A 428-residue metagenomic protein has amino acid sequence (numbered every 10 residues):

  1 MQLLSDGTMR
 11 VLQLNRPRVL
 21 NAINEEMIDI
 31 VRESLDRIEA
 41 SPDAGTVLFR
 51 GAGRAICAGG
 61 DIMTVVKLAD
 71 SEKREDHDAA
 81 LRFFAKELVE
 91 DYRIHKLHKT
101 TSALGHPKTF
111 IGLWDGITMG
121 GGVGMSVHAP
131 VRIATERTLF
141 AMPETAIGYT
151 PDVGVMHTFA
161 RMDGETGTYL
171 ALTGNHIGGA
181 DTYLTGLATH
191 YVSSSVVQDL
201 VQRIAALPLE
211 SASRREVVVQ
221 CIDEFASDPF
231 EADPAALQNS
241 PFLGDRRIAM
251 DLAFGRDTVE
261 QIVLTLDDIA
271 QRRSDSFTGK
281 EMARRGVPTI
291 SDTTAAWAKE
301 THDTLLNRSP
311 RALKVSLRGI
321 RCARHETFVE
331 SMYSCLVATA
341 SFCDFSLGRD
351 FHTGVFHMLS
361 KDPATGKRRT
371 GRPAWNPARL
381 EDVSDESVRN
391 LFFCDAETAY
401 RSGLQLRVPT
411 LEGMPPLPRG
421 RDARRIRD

Functional and structural regions predicted by a protein language model:
M1-R50, G279-P288, T410-R427: Conserved CoA-thioester-binding segment of acyl-CoA-metabolizing enzymes
G7, L12-N15, I30-R74, Y92-G112 (+1 more regions): A structural preference for short, pocket-lining loop segments at secondary-structure junctions
F49, D61, M125-S126, D181-T182 (+2 more regions): Hydrophobic/aromatic residues within transmembrane alpha-helices of multi-pass small-molecule transporters
G51-V89, A146-G148, A283, N390-F392: Glycine- (often His-adjacent) and acidic-residue-rich active-site loop that binds/positions the CoA thioester
I94-I147, P151, Y169-G179, H190: Glycine-rich beta-to-alpha active-site loop
G154, F159-R214: Contiguous mid-protein beta-loop-alpha structural module that forms a pocket-lining wall or clamp of enzyme active
S193-L305, A312: Amphipathic alpha-helical blocks and their helix-capping loop/short-beta junctions
A374-D428: Charge-dense, extended regions
